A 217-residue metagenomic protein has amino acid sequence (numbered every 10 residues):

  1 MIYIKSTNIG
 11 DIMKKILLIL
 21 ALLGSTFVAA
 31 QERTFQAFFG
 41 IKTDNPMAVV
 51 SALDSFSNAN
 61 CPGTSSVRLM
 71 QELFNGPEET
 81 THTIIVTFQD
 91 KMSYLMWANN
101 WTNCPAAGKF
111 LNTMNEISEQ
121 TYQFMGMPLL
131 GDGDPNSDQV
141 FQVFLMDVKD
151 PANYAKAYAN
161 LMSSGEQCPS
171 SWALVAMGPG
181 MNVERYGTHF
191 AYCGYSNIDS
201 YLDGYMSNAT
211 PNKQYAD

Functional and structural regions predicted by a protein language model:
M1-I12: Short, Lys/Arg-enriched N-terminal segments with co-localized hydrophobic residues within the first ~10-30 amino acids
T7, T26-F27: Compositionally biased regions
N8, L17-L18, Y94: Intrinsically disordered, low-complexity segments enriched in glycine/proline and serine/threonine
I16-S25: Sec-dependent N-terminal signal peptides
A30-D217: Short S/T/G/P-rich N-terminal loop/turn motif that feeds into the first structured element of a domain
